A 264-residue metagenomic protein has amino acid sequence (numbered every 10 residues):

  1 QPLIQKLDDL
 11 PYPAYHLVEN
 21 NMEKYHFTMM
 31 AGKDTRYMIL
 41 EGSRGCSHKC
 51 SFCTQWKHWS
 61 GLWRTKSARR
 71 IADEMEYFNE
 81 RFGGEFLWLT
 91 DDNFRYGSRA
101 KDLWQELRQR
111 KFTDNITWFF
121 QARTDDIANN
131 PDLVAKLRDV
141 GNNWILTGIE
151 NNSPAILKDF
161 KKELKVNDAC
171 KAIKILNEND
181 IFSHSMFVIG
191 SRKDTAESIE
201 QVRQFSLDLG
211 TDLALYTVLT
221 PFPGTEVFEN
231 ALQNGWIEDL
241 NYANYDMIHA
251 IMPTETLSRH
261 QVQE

Functional and structural regions predicted by a protein language model:
Q1-L3, H26, E197-E264: C-terminal accessory regions of radical SAM enzymes
L3-K6, G42: Internal, well-ordered alpha-helical segments in soluble enzyme and binding-protein domains
L7, L146-F160, F182-I189, D212-L213 (+1 more regions): Short flexible/disordered coil segments
P13-H184, S191, Q204: Radical SAM [4Fe-4S] cluster-binding motif and immediate context
